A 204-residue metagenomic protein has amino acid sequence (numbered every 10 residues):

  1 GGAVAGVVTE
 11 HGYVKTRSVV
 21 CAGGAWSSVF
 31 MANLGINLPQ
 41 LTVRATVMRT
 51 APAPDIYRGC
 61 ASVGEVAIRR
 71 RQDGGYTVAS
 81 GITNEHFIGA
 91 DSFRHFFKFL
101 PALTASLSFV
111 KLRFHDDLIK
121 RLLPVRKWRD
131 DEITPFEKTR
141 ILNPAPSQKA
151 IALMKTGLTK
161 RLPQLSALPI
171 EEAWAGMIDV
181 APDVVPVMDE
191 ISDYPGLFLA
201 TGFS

Functional and structural regions predicted by a protein language model:
G2-V125, E137-Q148, A152-A167, E171 (+1 more regions): Flavin-dependent oxidoreductases
A22, W174, A200: Short glycine/serine/threonine-biased micro-segments
D130-F136: Short, basic/glycine-rich phosphate-binding loops at helix/coil junctions that contact nucleotide phosphates
D131, P186-S204: Short FAD-binding loop at a beta-strand-to-alpha-helix junction that anchors the flavin cofactor in diverse
T139, P146, V180, G202-F203: Short amphipathic alpha-helical interaction segments
E172-V180: Structured beta-strand/loop patches that form or line metal/cofactor-binding pockets in enzymes
D179-V187: Short glycine/threonine-rich loop-to-helix capping motif typified by GTGT followed within a few residues by an Asp-Pro
